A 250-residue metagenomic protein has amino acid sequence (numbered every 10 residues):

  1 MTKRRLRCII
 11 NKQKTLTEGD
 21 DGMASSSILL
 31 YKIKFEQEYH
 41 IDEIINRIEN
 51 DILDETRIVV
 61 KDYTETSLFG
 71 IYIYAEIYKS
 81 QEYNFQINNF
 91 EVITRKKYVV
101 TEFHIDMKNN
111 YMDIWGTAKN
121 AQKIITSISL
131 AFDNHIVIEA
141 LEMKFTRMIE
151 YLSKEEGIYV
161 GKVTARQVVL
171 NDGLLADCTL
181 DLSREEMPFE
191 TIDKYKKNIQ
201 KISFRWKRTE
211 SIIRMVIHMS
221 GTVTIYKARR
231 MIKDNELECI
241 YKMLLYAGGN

Functional and structural regions predicted by a protein language model:
L6-N250: Intrinsically disordered, low-complexity, charge-rich terminal extensions of nucleic-acid-associated complexes
